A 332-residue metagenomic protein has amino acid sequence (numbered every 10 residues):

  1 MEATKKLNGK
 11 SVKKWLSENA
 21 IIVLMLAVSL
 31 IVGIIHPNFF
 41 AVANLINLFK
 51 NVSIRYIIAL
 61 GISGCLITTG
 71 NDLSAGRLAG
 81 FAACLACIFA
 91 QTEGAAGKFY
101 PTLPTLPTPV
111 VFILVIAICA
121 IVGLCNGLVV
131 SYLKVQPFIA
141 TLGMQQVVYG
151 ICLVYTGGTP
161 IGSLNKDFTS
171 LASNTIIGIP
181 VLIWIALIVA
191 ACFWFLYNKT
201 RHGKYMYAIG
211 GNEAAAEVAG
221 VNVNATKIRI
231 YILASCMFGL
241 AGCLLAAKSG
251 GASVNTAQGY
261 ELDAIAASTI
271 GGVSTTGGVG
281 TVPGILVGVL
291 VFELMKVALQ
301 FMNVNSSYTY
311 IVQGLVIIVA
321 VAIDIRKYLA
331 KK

Functional and structural regions predicted by a protein language model:
M1-L24, V218, N222-A225, V297-K332: Cytosolic-side transmembrane-helix boundaries in multi-pass membrane proteins
E2-L60, A95-V110: Membrane-interfacial amphipathic/re-entrant helices at transmembrane-helix boundaries
I31-I35, F39-E93, L128-V135, G272-V282 (+2 more regions): Single transmembrane alpha-helix segments in multi-pass membrane proteins
P37-N47, N51, L153, Y197 (+3 more regions): Inter-helical junctions in multi-pass inner-membrane proteins, predominant in energy-converting antiporter-like
G94-Q145, V287-G288: Alpha-helical transmembrane segments within multi-pass membrane transporters and channels
P107-V115, V122-N126, G178-A252: Helix-loop-helix "hairpin" substructures at the membrane interface of multi-pass membrane proteins
L133, P137-T200, T226-R229, A247-A257 (+1 more regions): Transmembrane helix-bundle core of multi-pass membrane transporters and related energy-transducing complexes
F238, K248-G314: Transmembrane alpha-helical segments in multi-pass inner-membrane proteins
